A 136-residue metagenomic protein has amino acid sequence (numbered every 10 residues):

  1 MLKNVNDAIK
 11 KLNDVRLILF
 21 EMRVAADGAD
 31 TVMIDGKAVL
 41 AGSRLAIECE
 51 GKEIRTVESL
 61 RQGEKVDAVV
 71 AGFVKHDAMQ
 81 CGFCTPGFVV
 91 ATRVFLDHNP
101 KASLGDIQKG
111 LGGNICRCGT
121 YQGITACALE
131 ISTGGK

Functional and structural regions predicted by a protein language model:
M1-K136: Signature of N-terminal electron-transfer/Fe-S-associated modules in redox systems
